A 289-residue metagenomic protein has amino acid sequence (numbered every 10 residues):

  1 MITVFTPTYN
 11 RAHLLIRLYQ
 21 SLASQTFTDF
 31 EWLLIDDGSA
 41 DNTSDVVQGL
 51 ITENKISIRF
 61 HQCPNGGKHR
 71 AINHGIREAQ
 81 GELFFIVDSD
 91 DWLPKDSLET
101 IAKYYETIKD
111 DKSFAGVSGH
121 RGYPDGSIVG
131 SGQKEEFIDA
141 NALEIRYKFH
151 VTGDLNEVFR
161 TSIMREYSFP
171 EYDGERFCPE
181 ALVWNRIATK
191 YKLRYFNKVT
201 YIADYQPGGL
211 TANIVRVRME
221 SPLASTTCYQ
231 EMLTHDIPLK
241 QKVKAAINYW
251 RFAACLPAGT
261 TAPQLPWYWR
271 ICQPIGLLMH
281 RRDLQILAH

Functional and structural regions predicted by a protein language model:
R11-S24: Short, well-formed alpha-helical segments that are part of the catalytic scaffolds of diverse glycosyltransferases
S21, D36-D45, D88: A conserved acidic beta->alpha catalytic loop
D29-G38, R59-C63, S89: Short beta-strand/loop segment that forms part of the nucleotide-sugar
C63-A79: Glycine-rich, basic loop-to-helix element that forms the pyrophosphate-binding segment of sugar-nucleotide handling
F84: Short aromatic/hydrophobic "clamp" motif used to bind/position activated sugar donors
D96-S131: Conserved donor NDP-sugar-binding/catalytic core segment of glycosyltransferases
Y123, S127-A212: Conserved nucleotide-sugar donor-binding catalytic segment
L182, Y195-H289: C-terminal subregions of glycosyltransferases and related glycan-biosynthesis enzymes
